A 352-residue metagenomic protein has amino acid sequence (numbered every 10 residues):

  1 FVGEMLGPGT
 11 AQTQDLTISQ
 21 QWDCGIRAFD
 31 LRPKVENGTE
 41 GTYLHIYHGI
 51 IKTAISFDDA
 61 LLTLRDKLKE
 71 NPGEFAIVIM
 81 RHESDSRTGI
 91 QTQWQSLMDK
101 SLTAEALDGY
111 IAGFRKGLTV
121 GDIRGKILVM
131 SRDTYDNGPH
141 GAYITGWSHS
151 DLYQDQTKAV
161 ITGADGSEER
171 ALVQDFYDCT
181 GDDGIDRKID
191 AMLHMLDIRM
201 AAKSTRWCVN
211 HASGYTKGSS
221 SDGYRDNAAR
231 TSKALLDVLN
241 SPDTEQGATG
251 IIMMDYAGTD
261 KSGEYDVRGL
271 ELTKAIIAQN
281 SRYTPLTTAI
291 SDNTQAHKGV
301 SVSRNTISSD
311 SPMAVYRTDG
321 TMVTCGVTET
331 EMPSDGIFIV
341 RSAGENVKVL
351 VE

Functional and structural regions predicted by a protein language model:
F1-R27, L31-T287: Catalytic cores of phosphodiester-bond hydrolases, prominently lipid phosphodiesterases
S291-E352: C-terminal outer-membrane/trafficking sorting elements
